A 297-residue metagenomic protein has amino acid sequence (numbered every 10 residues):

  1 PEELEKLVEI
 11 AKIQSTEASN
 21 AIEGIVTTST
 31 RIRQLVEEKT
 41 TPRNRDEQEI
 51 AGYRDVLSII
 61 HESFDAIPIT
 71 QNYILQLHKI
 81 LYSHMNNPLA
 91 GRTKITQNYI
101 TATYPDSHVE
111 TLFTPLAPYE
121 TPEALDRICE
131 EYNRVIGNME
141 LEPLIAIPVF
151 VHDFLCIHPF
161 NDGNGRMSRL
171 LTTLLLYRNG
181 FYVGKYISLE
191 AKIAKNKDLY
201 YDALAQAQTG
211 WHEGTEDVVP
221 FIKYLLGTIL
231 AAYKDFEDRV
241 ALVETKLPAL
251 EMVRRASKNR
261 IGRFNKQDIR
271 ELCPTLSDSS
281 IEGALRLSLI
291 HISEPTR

Functional and structural regions predicted by a protein language model:
P1-S293, R297: FIC/Doc superfamily catalytic core
